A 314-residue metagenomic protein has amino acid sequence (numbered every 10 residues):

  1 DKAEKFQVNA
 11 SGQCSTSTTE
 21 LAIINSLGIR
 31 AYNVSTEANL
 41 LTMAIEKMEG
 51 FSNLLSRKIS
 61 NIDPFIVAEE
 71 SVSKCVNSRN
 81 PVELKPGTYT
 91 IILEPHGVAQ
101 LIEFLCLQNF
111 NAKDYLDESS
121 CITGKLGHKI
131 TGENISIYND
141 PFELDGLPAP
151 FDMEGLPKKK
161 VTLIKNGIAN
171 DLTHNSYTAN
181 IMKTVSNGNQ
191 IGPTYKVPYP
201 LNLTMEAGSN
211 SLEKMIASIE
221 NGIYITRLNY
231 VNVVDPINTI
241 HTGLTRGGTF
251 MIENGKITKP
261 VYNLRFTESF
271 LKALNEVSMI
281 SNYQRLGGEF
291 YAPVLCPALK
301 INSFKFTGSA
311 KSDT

Functional and structural regions predicted by a protein language model:
D1-A149, L156-K159, K165-I168, N254-K256 (+1 more regions): Active-site bordering "gate/hinge" segments that shape substrate access to catalytic or cofactor-binding pockets
K125-T314: Dual-mode signal for accessory low-complexity, basic/Gly-rich regions
